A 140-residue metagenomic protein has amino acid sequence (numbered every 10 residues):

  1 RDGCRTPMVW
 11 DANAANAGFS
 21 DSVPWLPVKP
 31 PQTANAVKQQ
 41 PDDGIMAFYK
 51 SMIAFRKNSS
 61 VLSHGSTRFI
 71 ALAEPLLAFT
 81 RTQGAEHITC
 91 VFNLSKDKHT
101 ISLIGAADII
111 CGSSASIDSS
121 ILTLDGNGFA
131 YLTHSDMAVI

Functional and structural regions predicted by a protein language model:
R1-I88, L94-H99: Loop/helix patches that line or flank the sugar-binding groove of alpha-linked glycan CAZymes
C4, A73, D118, D125-G128: A generic structural signal for well-ordered coil/turn residues at beta-strand boundaries that shape enzyme active-site
D11, I70-L72, I104, G112 (+2 more regions): A structural detector for beta-sheet-dominated domains
L76-A78, I88-F92, D108, G128-T133: Ordered hydrophobic segments in well-structured contexts
F92, A115-S119: A conserved amphipathic helix/loop scaffold that creates a polar/acidic microenvironment used either to coordinate
D97-S114: Beta-strand-rich binding/interaction modules
S120-I140: C-terminal beta-strand-rich structural cap/linker in extracellular carbohydrate-active enzymes
